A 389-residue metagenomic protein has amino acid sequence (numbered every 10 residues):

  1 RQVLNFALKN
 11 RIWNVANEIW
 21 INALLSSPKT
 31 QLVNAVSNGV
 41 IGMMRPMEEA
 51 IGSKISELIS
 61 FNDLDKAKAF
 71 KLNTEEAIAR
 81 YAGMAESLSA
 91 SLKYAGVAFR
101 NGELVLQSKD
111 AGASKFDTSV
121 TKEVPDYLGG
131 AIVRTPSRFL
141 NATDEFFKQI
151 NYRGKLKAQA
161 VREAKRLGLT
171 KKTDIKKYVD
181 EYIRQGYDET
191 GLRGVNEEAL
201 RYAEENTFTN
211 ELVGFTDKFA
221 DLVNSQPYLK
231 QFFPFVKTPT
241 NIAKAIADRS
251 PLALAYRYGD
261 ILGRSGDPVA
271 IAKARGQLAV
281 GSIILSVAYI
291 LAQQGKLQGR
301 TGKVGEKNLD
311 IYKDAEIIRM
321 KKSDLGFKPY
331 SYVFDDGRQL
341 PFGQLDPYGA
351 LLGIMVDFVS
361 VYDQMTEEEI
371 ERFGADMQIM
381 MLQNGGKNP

Functional and structural regions predicted by a protein language model:
Q2-P389: Amphipathic interfacial helices
